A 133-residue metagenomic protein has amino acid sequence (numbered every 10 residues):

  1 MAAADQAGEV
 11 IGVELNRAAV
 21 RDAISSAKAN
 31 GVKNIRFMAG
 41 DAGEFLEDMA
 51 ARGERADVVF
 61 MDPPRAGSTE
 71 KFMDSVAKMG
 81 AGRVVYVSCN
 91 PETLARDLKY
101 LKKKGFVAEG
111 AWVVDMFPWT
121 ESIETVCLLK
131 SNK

Functional and structural regions predicted by a protein language model:
M1-K133: Rossmann-like S-adenosyl-L-methionine
